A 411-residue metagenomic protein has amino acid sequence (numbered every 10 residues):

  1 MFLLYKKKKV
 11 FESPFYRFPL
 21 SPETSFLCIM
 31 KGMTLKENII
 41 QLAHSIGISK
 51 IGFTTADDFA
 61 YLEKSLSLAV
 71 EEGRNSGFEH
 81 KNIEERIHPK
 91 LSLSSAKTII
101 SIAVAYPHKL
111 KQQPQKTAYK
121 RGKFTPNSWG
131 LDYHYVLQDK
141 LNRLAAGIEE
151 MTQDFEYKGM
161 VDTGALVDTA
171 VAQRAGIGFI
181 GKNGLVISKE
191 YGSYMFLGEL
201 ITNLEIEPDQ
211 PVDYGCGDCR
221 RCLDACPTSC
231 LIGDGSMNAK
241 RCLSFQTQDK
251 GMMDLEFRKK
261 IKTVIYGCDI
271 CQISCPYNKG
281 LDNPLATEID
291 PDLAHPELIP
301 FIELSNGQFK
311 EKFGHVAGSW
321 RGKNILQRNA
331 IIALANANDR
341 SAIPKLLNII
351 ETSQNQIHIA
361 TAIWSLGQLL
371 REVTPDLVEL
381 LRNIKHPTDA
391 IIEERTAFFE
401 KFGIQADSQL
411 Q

Functional and structural regions predicted by a protein language model:
M30-G215, H386-E394: Auxiliary alpha/beta "docking" domains used to position bulky ligands
R221-S244, I261-E288: Iron-sulfur cluster-binding cysteine motifs and their immediate structural context in ferredoxin-like electron-transfer
A294-N324, R328-I332, A342: Alpha-helical adaptor scaffolds
Q308-K312, D339-E351, E372-K385, S408-Q411: Amphipathic alpha-helical scaffolding segments comprising HEAT/armadillo-like alpha-solenoid repeats
A330, A362, R395-T396: Conserved hydrophobic register position within alpha-solenoid helical repeats
